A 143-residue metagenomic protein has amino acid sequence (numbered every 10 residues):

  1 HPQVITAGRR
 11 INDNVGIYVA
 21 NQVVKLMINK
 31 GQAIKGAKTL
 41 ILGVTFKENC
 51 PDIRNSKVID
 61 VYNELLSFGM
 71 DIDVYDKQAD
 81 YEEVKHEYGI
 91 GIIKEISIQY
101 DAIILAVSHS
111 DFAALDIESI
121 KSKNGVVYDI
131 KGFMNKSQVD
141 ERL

Functional and structural regions predicted by a protein language model:
H1-L143: Structural/interface elements that position substrates and couple domains in central-metabolism enzymes
